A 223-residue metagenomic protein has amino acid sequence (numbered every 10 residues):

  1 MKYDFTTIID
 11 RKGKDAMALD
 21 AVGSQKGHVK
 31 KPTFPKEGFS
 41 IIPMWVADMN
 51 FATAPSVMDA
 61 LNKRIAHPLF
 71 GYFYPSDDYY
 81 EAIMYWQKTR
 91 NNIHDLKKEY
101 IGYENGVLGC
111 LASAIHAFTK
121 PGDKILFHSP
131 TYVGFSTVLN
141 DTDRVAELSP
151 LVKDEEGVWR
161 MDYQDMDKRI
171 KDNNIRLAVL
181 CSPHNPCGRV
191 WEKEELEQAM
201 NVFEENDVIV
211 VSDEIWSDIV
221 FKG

Functional and structural regions predicted by a protein language model:
K2-F5, D10-G106, S113: N-terminal small-domain helix-loop-helix segment of the aminotransferase-like
F70-N201, D218-I219: Conserved core of the PLP fold type I
K124, V208-I209: Short glycine-centered segments of the SAM/dcSAM-binding site in methyltransferase folds
R144, E205-V208: A short helix->loop->beta-strand "cap" motif at the edges of active sites that frequently abuts
L177, I209-V210: Hydrophobic "anchor" residues on beta-strands that sit immediately upstream of conserved functional sites
S182, V210-V211: Residue-level marker for buried hydrophobic side chains located in beta-strands that build the well-ordered beta-sheet
E214: Walker B catalytic acidic pair
K222: Conserved ATPase-coupling elements of RecA-like P-loop NTPase cores
